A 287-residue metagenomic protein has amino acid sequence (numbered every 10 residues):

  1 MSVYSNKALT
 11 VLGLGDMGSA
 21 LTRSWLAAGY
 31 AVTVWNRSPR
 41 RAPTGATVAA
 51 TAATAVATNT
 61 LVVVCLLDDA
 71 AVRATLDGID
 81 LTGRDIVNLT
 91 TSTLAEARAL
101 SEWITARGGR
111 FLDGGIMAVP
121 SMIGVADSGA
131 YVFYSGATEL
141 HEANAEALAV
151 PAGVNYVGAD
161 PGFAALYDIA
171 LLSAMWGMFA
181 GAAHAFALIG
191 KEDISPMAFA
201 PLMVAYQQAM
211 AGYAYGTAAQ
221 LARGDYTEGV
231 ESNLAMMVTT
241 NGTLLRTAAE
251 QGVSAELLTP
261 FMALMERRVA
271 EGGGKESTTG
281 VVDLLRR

Functional and structural regions predicted by a protein language model:
M1-L61, R84-D85, P120: NAD(P)+-binding Rossmann beta1-loop-alpha1 motif at the extreme N-terminus of oxidoreductases
W25, I104, L148-A149, I189 (+1 more regions): A generic structural signal for well-ordered alpha-helical segments
V32, V48, R110-L112, P196 (+1 more regions): Hydrophobic beta-strand scaffold residues
A52-R110: Rossmann-fold NAD(P) dinucleotide-binding segment
S92-S173: Rossmann-fold dinucleotide-binding core
A164-P260, L264-L285: Helical "substrate-binding/catalytic lid" subdomain of Rossmann-like NAD(P)-dependent dehydrogenases/reductases
